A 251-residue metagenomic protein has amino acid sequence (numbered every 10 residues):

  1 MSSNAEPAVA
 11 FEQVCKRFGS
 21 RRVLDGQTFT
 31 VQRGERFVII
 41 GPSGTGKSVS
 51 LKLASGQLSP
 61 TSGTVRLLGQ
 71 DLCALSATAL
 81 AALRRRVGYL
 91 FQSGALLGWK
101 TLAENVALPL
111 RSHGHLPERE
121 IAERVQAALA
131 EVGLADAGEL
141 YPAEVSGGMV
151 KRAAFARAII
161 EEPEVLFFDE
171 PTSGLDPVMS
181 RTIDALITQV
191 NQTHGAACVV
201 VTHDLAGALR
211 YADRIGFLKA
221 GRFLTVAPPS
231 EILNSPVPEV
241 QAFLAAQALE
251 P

Functional and structural regions predicted by a protein language model:
S55: Helix-to-loop junction immediately C-terminal to a conserved catalytic motif
G63-D71: Conserved ABC transporter NBD signature motif
Q70-D71, E118-D136: Conserved ABC ATPase "signature" region
L72-G88, E118-R119, I232-P236: ABC ATPase NBD coupling module
Y141-V145, M149: Conserved ABC ATPase signature
I160-E164: A short, proline-enriched helix->beta-strand linker immediately N-terminal to the Walker B motif in ABC-type P-loop
L166-D169: Catalytic Walker B motif of ABC-type/P-loop ATPase nucleotide-binding domains
